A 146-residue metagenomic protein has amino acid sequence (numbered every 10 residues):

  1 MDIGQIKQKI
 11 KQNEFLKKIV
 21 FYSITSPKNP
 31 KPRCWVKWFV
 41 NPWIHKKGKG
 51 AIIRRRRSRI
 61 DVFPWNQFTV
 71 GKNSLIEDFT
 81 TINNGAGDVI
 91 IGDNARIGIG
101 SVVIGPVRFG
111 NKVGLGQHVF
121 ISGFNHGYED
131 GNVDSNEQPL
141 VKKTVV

Functional and structural regions predicted by a protein language model:
M1-S122, V145-V146: Domain-scale signature associated with acetyltransferase and cell-envelope carbohydrate enzymes
G127-N136: Short, flexible, mixed-charge acidic loops at enzyme active sites
S135-V146: A short acidic, glycine-rich active-site loop that binds or catalyzes chemistry on phosphate/adenosine moieties
